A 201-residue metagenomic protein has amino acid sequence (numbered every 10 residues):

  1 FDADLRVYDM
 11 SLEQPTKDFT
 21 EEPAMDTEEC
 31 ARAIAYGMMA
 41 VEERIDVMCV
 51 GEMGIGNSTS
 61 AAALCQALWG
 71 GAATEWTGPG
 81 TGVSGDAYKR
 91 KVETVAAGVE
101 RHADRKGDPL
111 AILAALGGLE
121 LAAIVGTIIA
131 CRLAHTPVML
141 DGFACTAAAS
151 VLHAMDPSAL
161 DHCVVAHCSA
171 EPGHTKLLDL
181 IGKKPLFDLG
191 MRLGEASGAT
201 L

Functional and structural regions predicted by a protein language model:
F1-L201: N-terminal loops that bind phosphate or other acidic moieties and the adjacent beta-alpha structural core
